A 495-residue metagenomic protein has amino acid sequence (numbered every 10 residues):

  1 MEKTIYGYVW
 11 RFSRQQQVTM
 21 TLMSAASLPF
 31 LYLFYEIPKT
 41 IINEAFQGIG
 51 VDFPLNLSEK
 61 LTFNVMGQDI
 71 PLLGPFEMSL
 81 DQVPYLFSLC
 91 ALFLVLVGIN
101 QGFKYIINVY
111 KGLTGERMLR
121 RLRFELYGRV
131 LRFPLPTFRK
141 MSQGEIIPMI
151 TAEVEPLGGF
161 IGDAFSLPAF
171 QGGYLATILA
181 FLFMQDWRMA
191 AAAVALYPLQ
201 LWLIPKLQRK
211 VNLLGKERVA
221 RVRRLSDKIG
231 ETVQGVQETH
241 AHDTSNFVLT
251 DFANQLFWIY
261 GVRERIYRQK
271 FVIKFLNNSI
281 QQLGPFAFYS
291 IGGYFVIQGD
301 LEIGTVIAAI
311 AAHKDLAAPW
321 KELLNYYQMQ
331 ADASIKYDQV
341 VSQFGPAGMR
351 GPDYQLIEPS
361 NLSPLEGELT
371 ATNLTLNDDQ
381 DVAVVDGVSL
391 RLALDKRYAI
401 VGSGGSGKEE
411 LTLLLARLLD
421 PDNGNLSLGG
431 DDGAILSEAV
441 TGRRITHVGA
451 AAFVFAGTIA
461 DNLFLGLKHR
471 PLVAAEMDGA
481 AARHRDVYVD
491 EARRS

Functional and structural regions predicted by a protein language model:
M1-T40, E44-A91, I99, F103 (+10 more regions): Membrane-integrated ABC transporters
V9, K111-G112, L131-L175, Q234: Juxtamembrane loop-to-helix connectors within ABC transporter transmembrane domains
M20-L28, S166-E217, S290-L301: Transmembrane helices of ABC transporter permease
F93-N100, Y197-W202, K270-S290, I303-N325: Hydrophobic alpha-helical segments in the permease module
M141-G144, E217-Y267, Y337, Q355 (+1 more regions): Loop segments that connect adjacent transmembrane helices in multi-pass transporters
T244, R268, D315-G345: Cytosolic ends of transmembrane helices, especially the final helix of ABC transmembrane type-1 domains
F344-K396: Primarily ABC-family ATPase nucleotide-binding module
T412-S495: Conserved post-Walker A segment of ABC ATPase nucleotide-binding domains
